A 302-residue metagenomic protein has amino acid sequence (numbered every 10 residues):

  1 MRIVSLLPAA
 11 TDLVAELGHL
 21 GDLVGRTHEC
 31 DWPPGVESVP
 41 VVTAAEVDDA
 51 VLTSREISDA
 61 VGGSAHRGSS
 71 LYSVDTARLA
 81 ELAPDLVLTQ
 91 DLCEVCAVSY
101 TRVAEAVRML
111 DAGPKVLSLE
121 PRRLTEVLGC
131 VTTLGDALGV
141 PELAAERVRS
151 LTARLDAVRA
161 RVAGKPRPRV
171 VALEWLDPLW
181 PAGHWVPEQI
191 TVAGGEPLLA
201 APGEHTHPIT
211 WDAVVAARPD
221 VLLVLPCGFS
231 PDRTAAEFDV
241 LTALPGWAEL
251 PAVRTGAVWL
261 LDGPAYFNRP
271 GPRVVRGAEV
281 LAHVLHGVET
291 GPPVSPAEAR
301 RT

Functional and structural regions predicted by a protein language model:
M1-T302: N-terminal ligand-binding lobe of clamshell/alpha-beta domains
